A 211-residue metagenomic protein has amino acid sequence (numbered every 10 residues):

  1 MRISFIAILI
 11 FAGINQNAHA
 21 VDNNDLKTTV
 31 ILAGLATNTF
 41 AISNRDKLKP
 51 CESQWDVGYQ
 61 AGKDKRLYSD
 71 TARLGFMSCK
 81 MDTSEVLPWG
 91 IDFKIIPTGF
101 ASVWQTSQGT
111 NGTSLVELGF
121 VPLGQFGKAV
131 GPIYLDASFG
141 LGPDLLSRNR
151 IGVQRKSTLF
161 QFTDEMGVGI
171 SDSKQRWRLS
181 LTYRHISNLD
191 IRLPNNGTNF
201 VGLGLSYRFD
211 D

Functional and structural regions predicted by a protein language model:
A20-M81: Short glycine/proline- and aromatic-enriched beta-strand/turn motifs that initiate or cap beta-hairpins
V21-N24, F40-S53, M81-F93, G127-L135 (+2 more regions): Short loop/turn motifs that connect adjacent beta-strands in outer-membrane beta-barrel proteins
S53-Y59, F93-G99, A137-L141, L179-L181 (+1 more regions): Membrane-embedded beta-strand positions of outer-membrane beta-barrel proteins
Y59-K65, S78, G99-Q105, L141-S147 (+3 more regions): Transmembrane beta-strands of outer-membrane beta-barrel pores
Q60-G62, S107-G112, I151-R155, N188-L193: Extracellular loop and loop/strand-boundary signature of outer-membrane beta-barrel proteins
A61, F76-K80, G124-K128, I170-D172 (+1 more regions): Residue-level signature of outer-membrane beta-barrel architecture
D70-L141: Gram-negative (and chloroplast) outer-membrane scaffold detector with strong preference for beta-barrel transmembrane
A72-L74, T198-D211: Outer-membrane beta-barrel "beta-signal"
